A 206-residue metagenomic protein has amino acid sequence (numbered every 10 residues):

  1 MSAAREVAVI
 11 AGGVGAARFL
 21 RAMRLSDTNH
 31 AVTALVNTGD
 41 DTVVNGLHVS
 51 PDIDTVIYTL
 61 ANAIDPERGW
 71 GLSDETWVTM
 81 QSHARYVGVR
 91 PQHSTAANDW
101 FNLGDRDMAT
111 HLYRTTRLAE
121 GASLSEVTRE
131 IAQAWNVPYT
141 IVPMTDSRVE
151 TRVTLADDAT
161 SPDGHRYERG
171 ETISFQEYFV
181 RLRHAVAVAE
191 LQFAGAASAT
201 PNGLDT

Functional and structural regions predicted by a protein language model:
S2-V7: Extreme N-terminal starter segment of soluble prokaryotic enzymes
A8-V14: Short, glycine-rich nucleotide/cofactor-binding loops
V9, A34-L35: Structural beta-sheet core signal
G15-L20, T42-N45: Short N-terminal binding/cap micro-motifs at the start of the first secondary-structure element
R18-A31: A short, Lys/Arg-enriched amphipathic alpha-helix followed by its capping loop at the start of a domain
N37-S198: Electropositive, gly/pro-rich neighborhoods at or near active sites that engage anionic ligands
P201: Conserved acidic, metal-coordinating active-site core of Asp-based, Mg2+-dependent phosphoryl-transfer enzymes
